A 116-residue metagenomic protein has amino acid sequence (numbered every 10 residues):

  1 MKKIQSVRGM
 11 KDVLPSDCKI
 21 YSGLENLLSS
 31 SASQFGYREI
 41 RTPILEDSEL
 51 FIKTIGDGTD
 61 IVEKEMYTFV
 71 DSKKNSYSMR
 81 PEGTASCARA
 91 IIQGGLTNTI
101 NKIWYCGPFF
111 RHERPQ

Functional and structural regions predicted by a protein language model:
M1-Q116: TRNA-recognition modules of translation machinery and tRNA-sensing kinases, especially anticodon-binding
